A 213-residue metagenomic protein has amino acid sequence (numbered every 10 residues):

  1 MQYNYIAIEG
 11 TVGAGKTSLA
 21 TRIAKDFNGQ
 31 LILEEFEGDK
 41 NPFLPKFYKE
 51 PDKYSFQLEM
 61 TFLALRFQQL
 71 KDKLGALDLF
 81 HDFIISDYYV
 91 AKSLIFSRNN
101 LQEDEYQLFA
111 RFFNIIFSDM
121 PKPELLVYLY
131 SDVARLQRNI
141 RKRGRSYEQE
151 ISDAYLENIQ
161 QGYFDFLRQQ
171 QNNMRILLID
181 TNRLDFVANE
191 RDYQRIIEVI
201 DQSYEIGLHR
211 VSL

Functional and structural regions predicted by a protein language model:
I8: Hydrophobic anchor at the beta1->P-loop junction of P-loop NTPases
T11: P-loop (Walker A) phosphate-binding loop of NTP-binding proteins
K16: Conserved lysine of the Walker
L19-A20, A24: Post-Walker A alpha-helix
K25-L65: Conserved substrate/cofactor phosphate-moiety recognition/catalytic segment in nucleotide-dependent phosphotransferases
Y54-M120: Glycine-rich phosphate-binding loop used to anchor ATP phosphates in small-molecule kinases, encompassing both
S93-Q161: A glycine- and Lys/Arg-enriched "phosphate-lid" helix/loop adjacent to the NTP-binding pocket of small-molecule kinases
R141-L213: NTP-dependent small-molecule kinase module
